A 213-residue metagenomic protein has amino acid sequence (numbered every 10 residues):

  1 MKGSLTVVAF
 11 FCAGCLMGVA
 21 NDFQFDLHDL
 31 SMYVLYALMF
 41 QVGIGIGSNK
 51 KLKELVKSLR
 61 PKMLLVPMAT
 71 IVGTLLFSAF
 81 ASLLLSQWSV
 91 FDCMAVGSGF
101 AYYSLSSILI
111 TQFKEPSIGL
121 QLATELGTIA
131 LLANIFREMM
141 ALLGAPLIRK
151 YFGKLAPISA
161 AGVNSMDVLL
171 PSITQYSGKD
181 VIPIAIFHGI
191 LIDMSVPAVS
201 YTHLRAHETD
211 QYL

Functional and structural regions predicted by a protein language model:
M1-K2, F23-S31, G47-L65, A81-D92 (+2 more regions): Interfacial helix-loop-helix linkers and transmembrane-helix boundary segments in multi-pass membrane proteins
V7-V19, F40-I44, I192-Y201: Hydrophobic core segments of alpha-helical transmembrane domains in multi-pass membrane transport and ion-translocation
A13-G18, S31-K57, T70-S78, S104-S106 (+1 more regions): Hydrophobic transmembrane alpha-helices of secondary-active transporters and Na+-translocating membrane complexes
M39-Q41, L64-L75, G97-S106, V163-L169 (+1 more regions): Small-residue-rich segments of transmembrane alpha-helices in multi-pass membrane proteins, especially helix faces
G45-L55, P146-R149, L170-Y176: C-terminal ends of transmembrane helices
K50-A79, L126-M139, I184-I192: Entry/N-cap segments of selected transmembrane alpha helices and their immediately preceding amphipathic helices
F91-M140, F152-F187: Alpha-helical membrane segments and immediately flanking helix-loop junctions that form or couple to the substrate/ion
T202-T209: Conserved small/polar residues in nucleotide/adenosyl-binding loops
